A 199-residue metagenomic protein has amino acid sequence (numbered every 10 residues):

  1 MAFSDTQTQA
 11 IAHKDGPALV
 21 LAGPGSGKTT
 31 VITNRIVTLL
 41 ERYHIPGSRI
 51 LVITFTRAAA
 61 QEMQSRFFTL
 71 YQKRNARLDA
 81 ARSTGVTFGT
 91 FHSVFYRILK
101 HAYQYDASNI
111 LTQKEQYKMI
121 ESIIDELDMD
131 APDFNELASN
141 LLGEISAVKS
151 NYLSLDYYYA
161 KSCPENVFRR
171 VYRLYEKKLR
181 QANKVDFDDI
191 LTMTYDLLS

Functional and structural regions predicted by a protein language model:
M1-D106: P-loop NTPase Walker
M1-V20, S26, T30-V31, R49-L51 (+2 more regions): Accessory N-terminal region flanking or inserted into the helicase ATPase core in nucleic-acid motor proteins
R82, K114-I124: Charge-dense polyanion-binding interfaces
S93, Y117-K118, R173, T192: Residues on a specific face of well-ordered alpha-helices
Y96-D106, E121-I124, S150-L155: Acidic/polar active-site rim loop that often engages polyanionic ligands
Y105-Y117: A polyampholytic, Gly/Pro-enriched intrinsically disordered region
